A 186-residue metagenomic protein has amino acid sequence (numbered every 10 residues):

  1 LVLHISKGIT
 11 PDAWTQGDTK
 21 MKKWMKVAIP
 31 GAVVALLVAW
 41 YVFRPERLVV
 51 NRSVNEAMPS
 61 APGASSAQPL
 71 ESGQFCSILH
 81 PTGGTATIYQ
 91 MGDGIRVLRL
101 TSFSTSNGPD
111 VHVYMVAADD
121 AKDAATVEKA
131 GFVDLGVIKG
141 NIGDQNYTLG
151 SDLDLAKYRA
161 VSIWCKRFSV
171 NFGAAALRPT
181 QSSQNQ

Functional and structural regions predicted by a protein language model:
L1-K20: Short, Lys/Arg-enriched N-terminal segments with co-localized hydrophobic residues within the first ~10-30 amino acids
K26-W40: Hydrophobic membrane-insertion alpha-helices, especially the h-region of bacterial N-terminal signal peptides
F43-D93, V127-V133, N185: Transition segment at domain starts
T87-P109: Short, surface-exposed binding/anchoring microloops in extracellular/periplasmic proteins
H112-Y114: Beta-strand signatures of extracellular beta-sandwich domains
D123-G150: An anionic, turn-rich surface loop/hairpin at beta-sheet edges that serves as a generic interaction/coordination patch
G150-G173: Short, exposed beta-strand-loop hairpins at the edges of beta-sheets in extracellular/periplasmic proteins
V170-Q186: Internal interaction segment
